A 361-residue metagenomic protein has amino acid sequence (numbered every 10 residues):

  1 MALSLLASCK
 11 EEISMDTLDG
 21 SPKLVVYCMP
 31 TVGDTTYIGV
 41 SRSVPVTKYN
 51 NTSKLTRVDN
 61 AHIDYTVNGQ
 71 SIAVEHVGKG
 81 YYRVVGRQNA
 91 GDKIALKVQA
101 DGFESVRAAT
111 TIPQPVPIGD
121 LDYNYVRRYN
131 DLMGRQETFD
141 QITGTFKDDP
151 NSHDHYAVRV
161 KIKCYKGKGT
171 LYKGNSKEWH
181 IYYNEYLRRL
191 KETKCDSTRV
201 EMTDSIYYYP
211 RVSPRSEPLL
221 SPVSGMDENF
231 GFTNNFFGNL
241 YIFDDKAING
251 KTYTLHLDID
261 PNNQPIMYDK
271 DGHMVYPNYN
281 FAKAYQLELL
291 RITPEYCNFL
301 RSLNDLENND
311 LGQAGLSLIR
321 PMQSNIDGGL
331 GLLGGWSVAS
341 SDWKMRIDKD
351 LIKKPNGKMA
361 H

Functional and structural regions predicted by a protein language model:
M1-A2: Sec-dependent signal peptide recognition, specifically the positively charged N-region followed immediately by
L5-S8: C-terminal motif of bacterial Sec signal peptides marking the signal peptidase cleavage site
K10-H361: A sequence/structural signal for flexible, mid-protein segments enriched in small/helix-disrupting residues
